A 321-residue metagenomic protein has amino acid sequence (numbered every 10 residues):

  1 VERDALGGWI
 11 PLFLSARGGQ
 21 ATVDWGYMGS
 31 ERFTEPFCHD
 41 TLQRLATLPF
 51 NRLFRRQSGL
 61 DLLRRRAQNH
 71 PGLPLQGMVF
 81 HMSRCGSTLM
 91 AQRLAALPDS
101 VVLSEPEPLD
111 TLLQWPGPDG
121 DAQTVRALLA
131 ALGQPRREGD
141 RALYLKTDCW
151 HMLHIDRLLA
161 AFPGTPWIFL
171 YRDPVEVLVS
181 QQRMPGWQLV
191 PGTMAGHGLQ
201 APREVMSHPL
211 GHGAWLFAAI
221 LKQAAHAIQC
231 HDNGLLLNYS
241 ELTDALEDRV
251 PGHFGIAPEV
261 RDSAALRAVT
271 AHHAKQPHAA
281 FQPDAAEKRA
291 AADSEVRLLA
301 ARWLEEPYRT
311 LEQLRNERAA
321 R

Functional and structural regions predicted by a protein language model:
V1-Q68, M206-P209, G213, F217 (+4 more regions): PAPS-dependent sulfotransferases, especially Golgi type II membrane carbohydrate sulfotransferases
R3-M184: PAPS-dependent sulfotransferase catalytic domain
P108-G117, G139, C149-L242, E247-R261: PAPS-dependent sulfotransferase catalytic domain
G120-L128, G186-A201, A280-A290: A polyampholytic, Gly/Pro-enriched intrinsically disordered region
